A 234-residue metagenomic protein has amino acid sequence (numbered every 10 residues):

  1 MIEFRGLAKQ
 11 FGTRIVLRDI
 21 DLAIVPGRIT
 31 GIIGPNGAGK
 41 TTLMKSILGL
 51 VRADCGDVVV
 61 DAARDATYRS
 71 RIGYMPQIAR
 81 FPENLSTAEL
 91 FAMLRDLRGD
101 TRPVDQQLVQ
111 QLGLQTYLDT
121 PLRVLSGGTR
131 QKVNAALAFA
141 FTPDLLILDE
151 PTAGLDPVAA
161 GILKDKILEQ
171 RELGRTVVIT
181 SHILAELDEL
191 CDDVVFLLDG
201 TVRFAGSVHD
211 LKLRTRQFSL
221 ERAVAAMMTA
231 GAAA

Functional and structural regions predicted by a protein language model:
I2, L17-D19: Conserved structural motif at the start of ABC-family nucleotide-binding domains
L48: Helix-to-loop junction immediately C-terminal to a conserved catalytic motif
R52-Y68: Conserved ABC transporter NBD signature motif
A92, D96, R102-Y117: Conserved ABC ATPase "signature" region
P121-G128: Conserved ABC ATPase signature
L146-E150: Catalytic Walker B motif of ABC-type/P-loop ATPase nucleotide-binding domains
